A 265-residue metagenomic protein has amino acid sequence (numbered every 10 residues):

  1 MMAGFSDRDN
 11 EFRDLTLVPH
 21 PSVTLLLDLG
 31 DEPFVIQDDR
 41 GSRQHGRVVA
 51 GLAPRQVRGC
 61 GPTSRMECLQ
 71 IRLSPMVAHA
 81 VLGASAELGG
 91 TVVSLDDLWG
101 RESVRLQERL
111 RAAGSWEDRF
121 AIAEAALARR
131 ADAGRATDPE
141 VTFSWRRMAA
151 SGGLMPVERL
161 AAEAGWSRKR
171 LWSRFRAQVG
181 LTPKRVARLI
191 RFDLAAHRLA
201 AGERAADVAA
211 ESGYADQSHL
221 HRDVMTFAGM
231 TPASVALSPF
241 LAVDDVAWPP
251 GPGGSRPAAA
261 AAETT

Functional and structural regions predicted by a protein language model:
M1-R168, Q178-T182, H197-A200, R204-S218 (+1 more regions): Alpha-helical bundle regulatory/interaction domains
F175, A187, V224-M225, A236: DNA major-groove recognition helix of helix-turn-helix
